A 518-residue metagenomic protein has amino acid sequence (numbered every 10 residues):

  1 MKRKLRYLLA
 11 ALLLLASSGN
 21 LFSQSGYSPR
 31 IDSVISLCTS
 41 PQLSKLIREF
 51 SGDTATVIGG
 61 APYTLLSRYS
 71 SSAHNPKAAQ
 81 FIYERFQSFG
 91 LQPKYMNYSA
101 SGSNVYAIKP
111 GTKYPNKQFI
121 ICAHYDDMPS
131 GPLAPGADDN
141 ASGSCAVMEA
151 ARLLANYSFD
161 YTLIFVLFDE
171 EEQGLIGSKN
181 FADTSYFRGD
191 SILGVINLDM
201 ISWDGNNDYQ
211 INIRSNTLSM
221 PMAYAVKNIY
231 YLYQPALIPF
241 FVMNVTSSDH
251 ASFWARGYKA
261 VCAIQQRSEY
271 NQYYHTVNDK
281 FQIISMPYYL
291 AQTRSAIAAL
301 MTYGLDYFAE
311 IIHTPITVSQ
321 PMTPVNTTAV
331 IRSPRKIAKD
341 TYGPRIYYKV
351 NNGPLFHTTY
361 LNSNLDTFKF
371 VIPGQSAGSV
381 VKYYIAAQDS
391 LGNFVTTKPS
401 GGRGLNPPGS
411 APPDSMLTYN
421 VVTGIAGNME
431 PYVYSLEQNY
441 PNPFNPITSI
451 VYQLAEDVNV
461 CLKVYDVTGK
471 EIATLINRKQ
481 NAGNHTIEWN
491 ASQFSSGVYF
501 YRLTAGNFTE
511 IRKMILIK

Functional and structural regions predicted by a protein language model:
Q24-A73, E269-D279: N-terminal capping segment at the start of a domain
L37, T56, D204-F308: Active-site-adjacent substrate-binding region of metalloamidase/peptidase-like peptide-processing proteins
K45, G52-P110: A non-catalytic alpha/beta surface segment that caps or lines the substrate-entry region of metallo-dependent hydrolase
S101, P129-P221, A225, T246 (+1 more regions): Acidic/histidine-rich catalytic neighborhood of metal-dependent amide-processing enzymes
L305-T423: Glycan-association/targeting regions that enable binding to alpha-glucans and other polysaccharides
P324, G378-K382, D457, A482-N484 (+1 more regions): Extracellular Ig-like/FN3 beta-sandwich strand-entry sites
G424-Y440, F444-V464, T474, T486-S492 (+1 more regions): Glycine-centered coil/turn sites that cap beta-strands in beta-rich domains
I476-N507, I511: Short, surface-exposed loop/turn motifs with a glycine/proline- and acidic-biased composition
